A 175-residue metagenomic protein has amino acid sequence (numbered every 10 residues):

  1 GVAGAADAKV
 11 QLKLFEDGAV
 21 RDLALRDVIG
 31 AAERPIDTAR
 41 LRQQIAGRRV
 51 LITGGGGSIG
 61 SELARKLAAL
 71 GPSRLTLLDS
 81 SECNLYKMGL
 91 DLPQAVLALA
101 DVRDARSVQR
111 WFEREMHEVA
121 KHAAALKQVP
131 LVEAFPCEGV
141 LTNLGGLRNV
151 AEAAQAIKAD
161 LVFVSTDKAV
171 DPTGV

Functional and structural regions predicted by a protein language model:
G1-R49: Flexible, Lys/Arg-rich cytosolic regulatory linkers and terminal tails that connect or flank
Q11-L14, M116, H122, L126-V175: Conserved Rossmann-fold NAD(P)-dependent oxidoreductase catalytic core, especially the SDR/UDP-sugar
R49-P72: N-terminal Rossmann NAD(P)H-binding glycine-rich loop of SDR-like oxidoreductase domains
S73-T76, L85: Short beta-strand element of Class I
D79-N84, V102: Helix N-cap at the beta1-alpha1 junction of Rossmann-like dinucleotide-binding domains, i.e., the first residues
S81, D91, D167: Residues in the short beta-alpha loop(s) of Rossmann-like NAD(P)-binding domains
M88-A95: Short, conserved SAM-binding/catalytic segment of Class I S-adenosyl-L-methionine-dependent methyltransferases
L97-K121: Conserved Rossmann-fold cofactor-binding substructure of NAD(P)-dependent oxidoreductases
